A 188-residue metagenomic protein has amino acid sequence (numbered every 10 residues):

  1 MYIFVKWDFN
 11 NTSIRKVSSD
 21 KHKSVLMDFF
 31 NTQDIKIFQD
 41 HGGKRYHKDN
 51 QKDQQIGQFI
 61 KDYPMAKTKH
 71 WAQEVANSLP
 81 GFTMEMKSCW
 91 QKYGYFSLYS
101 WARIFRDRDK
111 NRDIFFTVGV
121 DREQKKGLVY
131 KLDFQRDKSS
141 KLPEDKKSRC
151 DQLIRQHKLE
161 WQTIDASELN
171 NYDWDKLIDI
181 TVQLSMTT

Functional and structural regions predicted by a protein language model:
Y2, N77-C89, Q156-N170, T187-T188: Short glycine-rich, low-complexity/disordered patches
Y2-D113: Charge-rich, low-complexity N-terminal segments
E74, S78, L153, I180: Residues that form generic nucleotide/phosphate-binding pockets
Y99-R103, D107-D109, F115, E144-R149 (+1 more regions): Conserved, charge-rich beta-strand/loop surface module that forms ligand/interface-binding patches within domains
I114-F116, L128: Residue-level detector of short, conserved catalytic/binding motifs and their immediate flanks
G119-E123: Short beta-strand micro-motifs enriched in acidic
Q124-D173: Compact, glycine/acidic-enriched structural inserts
D173-T188: Long, compositionally biased interface segments
